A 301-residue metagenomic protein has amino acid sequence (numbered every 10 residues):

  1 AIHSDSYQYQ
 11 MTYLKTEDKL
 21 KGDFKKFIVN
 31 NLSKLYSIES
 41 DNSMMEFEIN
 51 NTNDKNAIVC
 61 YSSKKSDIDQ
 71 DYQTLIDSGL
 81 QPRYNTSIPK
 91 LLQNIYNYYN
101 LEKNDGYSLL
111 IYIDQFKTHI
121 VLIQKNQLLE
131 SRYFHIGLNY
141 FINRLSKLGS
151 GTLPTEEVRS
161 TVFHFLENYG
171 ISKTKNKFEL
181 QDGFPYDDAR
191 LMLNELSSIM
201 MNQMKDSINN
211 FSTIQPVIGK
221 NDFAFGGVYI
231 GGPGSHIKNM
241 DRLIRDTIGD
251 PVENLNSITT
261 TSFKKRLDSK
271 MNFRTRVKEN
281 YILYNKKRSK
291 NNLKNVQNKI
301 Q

Functional and structural regions predicted by a protein language model:
S4-I58: Internal amphipathic helical hairpin motif
Q8-T12, I142, I237-M240: Switch/connector loops and helix/strand junctions flanking conserved nucleotide-binding motifs in nucleotide-processing
Q10-D18, D54-A57, G183-R190, V217 (+1 more regions): Short hinge/gating elements
N31-L32, L75, I120, L145 (+3 more regions): Buried hydrophobic packing residues in well-ordered domains
N53-T161: Small-residue (GG/TT-enriched) beta-loop-alpha framework at ligand/catalytic clefts
L91-N94, N139, S235, R242 (+1 more regions): Glycine-rich phosphate-binding/hydrolytic loop that grips phosphoryl groups
Q124-G219, F223-G227, G232: Phosphate-binding glycine-rich/basic clefts of nucleotide- and phosphate-handling proteins, predominantly
G219-T247, E253: Glycine-rich phosphate-binding loops at beta-strand->alpha-helix junctions
